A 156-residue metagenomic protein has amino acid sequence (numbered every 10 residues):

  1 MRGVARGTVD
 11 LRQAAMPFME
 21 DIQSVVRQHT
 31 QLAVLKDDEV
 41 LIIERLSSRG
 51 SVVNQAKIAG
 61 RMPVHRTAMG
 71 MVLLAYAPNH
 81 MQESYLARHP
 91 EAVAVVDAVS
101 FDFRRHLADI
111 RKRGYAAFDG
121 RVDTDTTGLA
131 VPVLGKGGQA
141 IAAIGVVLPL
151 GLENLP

Functional and structural regions predicted by a protein language model:
M1, I43-L46, Y76, A143-P149: Generic beta-structure capping elements
M1-S47: Intrinsically disordered, low-complexity terminal regulatory regions
R2-V9, V93, L148, L152: Short amphipathic alpha-helical interaction patches enriched in hydrophobic/aromatic residues with interspersed Lys/Arg
H29, G70, T127-A130: Conserved beta-strand residues within beta-sheet cores
Q31-A33, V72, A143-G145: Residues embedded in well-ordered beta-strands
S47-S48, M69, G151: Residue-level signature for short turns and capping positions that connect secondary-structure elements
S51-V122: Short, solvent-exposed recognition segments
V95-P156: Extended hydrophobic
